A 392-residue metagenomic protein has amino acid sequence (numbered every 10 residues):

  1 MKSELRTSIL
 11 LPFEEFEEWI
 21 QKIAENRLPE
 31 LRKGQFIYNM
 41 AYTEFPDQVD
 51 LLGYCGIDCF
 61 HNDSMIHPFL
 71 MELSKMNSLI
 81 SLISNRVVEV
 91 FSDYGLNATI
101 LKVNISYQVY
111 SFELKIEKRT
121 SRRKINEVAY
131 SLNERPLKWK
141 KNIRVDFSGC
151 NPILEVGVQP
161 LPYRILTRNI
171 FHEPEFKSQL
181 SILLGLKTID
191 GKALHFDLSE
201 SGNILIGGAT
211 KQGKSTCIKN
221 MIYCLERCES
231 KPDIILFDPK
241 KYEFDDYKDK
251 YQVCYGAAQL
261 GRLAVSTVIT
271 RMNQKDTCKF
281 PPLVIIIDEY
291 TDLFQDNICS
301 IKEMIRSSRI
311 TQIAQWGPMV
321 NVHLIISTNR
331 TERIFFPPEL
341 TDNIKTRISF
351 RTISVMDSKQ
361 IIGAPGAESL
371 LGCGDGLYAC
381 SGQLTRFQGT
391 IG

Functional and structural regions predicted by a protein language model:
K2-S78: C-terminal alpha-helical interaction appendages
G34, N126-A129: Short amphipathic alpha-helical segment that frequently serves as the phosphate-/nucleotide-binding helix
Y38-M40, L101-S106: Short secondary-structure junction/hinge motifs that connect adjacent elements
L79-I80, S84: A short, contiguous, amphipathic alpha-helix enriched in charged residues
R86-D93, A98-I100, Y107-K124, S131-E134 (+5 more regions): P-loop NTPase catalytic phosphate-binding loop
